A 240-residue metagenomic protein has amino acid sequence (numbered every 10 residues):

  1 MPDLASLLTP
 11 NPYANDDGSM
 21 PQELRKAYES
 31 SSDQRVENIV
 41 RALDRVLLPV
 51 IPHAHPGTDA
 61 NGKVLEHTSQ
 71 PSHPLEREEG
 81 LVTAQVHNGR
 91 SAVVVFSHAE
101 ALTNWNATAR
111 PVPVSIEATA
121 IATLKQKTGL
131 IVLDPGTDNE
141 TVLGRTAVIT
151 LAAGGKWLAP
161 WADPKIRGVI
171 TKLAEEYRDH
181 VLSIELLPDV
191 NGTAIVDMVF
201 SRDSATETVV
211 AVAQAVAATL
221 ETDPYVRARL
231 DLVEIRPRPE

Functional and structural regions predicted by a protein language model:
M1-E240: An interfacial alpha-helical scaffold signature
